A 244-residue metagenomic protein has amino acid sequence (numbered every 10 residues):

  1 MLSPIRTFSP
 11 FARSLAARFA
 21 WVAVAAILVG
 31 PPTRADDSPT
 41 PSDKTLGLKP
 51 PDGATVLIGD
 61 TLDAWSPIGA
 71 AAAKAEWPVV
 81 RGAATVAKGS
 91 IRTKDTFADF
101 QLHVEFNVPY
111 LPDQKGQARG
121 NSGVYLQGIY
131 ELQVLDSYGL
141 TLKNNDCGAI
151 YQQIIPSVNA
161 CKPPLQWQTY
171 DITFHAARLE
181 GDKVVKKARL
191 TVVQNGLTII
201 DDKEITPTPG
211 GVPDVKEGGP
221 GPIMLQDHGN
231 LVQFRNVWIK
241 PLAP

Functional and structural regions predicted by a protein language model:
M1-S14: N-terminal secretory signal peptides that target proteins for export/translocation
T7-S9, V29, A35: Serine/threonine-rich, low-complexity intrinsically disordered segments
R18-G30: Bacterial N-terminal signal peptides
P32-P244: Carbohydrate-interacting regions of secretory-pathway proteins
